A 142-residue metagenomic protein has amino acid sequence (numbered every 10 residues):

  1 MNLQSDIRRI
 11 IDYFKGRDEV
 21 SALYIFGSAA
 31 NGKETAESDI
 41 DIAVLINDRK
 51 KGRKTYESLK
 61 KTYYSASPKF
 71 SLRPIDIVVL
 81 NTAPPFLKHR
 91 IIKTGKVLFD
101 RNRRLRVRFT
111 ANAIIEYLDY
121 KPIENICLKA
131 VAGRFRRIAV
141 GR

Functional and structural regions predicted by a protein language model:
M1-A22, A30-G32, A36, R49-R142: Catalytic core of pol beta-like nucleotidyltransferases
S38-I40: The conserved glycine-aromatic submotif of the RRM
A43-L45: Short hydrophobic/aromatic beta-strand micro-patches that form the beta-sheet surface supporting nucleotide- or nucleic
